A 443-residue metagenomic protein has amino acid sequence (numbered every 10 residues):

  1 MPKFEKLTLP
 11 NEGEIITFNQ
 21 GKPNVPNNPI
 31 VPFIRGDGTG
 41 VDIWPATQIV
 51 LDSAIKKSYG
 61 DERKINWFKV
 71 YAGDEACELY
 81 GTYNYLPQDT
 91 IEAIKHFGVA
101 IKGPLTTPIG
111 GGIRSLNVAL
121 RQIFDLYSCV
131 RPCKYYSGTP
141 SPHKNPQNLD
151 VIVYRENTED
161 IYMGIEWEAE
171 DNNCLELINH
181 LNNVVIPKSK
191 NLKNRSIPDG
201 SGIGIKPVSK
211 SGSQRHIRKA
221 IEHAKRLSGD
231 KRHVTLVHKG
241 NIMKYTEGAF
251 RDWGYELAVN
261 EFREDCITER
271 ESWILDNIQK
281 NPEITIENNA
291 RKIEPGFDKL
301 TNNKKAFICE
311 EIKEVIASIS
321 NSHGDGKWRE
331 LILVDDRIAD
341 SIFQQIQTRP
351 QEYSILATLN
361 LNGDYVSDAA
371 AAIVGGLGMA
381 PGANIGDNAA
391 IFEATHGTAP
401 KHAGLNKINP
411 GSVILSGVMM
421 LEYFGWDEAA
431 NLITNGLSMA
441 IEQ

Functional and structural regions predicted by a protein language model:
P2-N11, A76-E78, W328-R329, F343-L432 (+1 more regions): Glycine-rich phosphate/nucleotide-binding loop
L7-R63: N-terminal phosphate-binding or glycine-rich loops at protein starts, especially the Walker A/P-loop of NTPases
E12, P32, S53-A54, S58-Y59 (+5 more regions): Structural/interface elements that position substrates and couple domains in central-metabolism enzymes
P26-N27, P32-I34, G38-Q48, N179-R337: Glycine-rich phosphate/diphosphate-binding loop of Rossmann-like nucleotide-binding domains
D37-G40, G98, Y154, A220 (+3 more regions): Buried hydrophobic positions in well-ordered alpha/beta secondary-structure cores of metabolic enzymes
D52, K56, G60, H96-V99 (+9 more regions): Generic secondary-structure signature for well-ordered alpha-helical cores
E75-N191, G202-I203, L361-Y365: N-terminal glycine-rich phosphate/adenylate-binding segment common to multiple enzyme folds
A93-T106, C266, K280-I391: Glycine-rich phosphate-binding loop
